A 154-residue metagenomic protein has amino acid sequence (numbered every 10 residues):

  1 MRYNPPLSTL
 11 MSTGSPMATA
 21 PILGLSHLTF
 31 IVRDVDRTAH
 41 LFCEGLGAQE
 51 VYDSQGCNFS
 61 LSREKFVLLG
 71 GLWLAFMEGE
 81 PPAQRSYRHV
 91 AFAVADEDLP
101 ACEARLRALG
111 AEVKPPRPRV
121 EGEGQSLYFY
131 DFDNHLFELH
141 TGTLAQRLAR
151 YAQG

Functional and structural regions predicted by a protein language model:
R2-P6, L10-P21, E103-A104, L109-G154: Vicinal oxygen chelate
L25-R33, K65-L68, P81-R105, Q125-Y130: Vicinal oxygen chelate
T29-W73: Core segments of cupin and vicinal oxygen chelate
H40, E44, P100-A108: Replace "anionic and nucleotidyl ligands
V51-Y52, L74-A75, E112-P116: A short linear hydrophobic-aromatic micro-motif
G56-F59, P82, P118-G122: A short beta-turn/loop motif at secondary-structure boundaries
A75-M77, E138: Conserved beta-strand in the GNAT
